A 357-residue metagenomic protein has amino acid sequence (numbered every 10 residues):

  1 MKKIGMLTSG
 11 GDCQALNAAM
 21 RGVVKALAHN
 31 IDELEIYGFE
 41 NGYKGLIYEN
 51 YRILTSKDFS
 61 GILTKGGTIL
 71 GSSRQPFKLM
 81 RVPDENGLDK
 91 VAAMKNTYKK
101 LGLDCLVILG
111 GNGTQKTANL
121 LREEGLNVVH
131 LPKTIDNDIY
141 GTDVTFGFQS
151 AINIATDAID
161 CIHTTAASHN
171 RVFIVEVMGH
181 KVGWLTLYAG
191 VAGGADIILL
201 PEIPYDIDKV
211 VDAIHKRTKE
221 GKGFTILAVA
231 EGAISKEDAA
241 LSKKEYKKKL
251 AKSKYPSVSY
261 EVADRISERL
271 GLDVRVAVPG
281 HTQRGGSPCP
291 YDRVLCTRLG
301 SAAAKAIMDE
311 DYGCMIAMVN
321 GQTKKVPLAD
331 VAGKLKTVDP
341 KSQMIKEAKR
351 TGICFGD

Functional and structural regions predicted by a protein language model:
M1-N50: N-terminal phosphate-binding or glycine-rich loops at protein starts, especially the Walker A/P-loop of NTPases
K3-G11, I69-G71, D104-I108, F173-E176: Short glycine-rich or small-residue beta-strand-to-loop segments that form or flank ligand, phosphate, metal/Fe-S
C13-V23, L46-I47, V91-A92, L103-N119 (+5 more regions): Short glycine/serine/threonine-rich phosphate/pyrophosphate-binding segments that cradle anionic phosphate groups
Y48-L106, G113, F146-N153, D157 (+1 more regions): Glycine-rich oxoanion-binding loops at beta->alpha junctions
T97, I108-G110, K116-L120, F148-A167 (+1 more regions): Accessory alpha-helical/coil subdomains and C-terminal extensions that flank or cap enzyme catalytic cores
L121-T145, L199-D206: Short, acidic/small-residue loops that bind anionic groups at enzyme active sites
E261, I316-D357: Phosphate-binding loop/pocket of nucleotide- and phosphate-handling active sites
